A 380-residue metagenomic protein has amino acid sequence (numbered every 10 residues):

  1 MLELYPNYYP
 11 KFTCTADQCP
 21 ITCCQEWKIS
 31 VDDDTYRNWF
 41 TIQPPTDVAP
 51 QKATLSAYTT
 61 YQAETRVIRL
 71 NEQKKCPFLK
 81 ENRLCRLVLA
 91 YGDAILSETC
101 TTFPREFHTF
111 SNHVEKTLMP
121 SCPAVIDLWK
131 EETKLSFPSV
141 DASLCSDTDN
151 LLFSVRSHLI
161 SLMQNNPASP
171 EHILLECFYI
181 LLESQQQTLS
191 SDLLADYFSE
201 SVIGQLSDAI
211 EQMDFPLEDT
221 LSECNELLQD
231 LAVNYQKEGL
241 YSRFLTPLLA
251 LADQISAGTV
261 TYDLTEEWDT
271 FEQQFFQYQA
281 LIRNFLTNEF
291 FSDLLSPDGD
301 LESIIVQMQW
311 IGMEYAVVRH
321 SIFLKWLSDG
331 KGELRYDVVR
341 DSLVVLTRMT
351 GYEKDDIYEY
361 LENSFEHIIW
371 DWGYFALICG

Functional and structural regions predicted by a protein language model:
M1-R83, V88-S97, T101-P138: N-terminal cysteine/histidine-rich coordination modules
N7, N38, N71, N82 (+9 more regions): Detector for Asparagine
D34-R37, N150-F153, S157, D337: Generic alpha-helical secondary structure signal
V88-G92, F110, D147, L151 (+1 more regions): Conserved aromatic-histidine-acidic binding/catalytic patches
E98, T102, F110-H113, E132-P138 (+5 more regions): Iron-sulfur-associated redox domains of electron-transfer enzymes in respiratory and anaerobic energy metabolism
A124-Q205: Charged, amphipathic alpha-helical linkers/stalks
A168-G380: Hydrophobic, aromatic-lined core segments that form the binding pocket/scaffold for planar heteroaromatic ligands
